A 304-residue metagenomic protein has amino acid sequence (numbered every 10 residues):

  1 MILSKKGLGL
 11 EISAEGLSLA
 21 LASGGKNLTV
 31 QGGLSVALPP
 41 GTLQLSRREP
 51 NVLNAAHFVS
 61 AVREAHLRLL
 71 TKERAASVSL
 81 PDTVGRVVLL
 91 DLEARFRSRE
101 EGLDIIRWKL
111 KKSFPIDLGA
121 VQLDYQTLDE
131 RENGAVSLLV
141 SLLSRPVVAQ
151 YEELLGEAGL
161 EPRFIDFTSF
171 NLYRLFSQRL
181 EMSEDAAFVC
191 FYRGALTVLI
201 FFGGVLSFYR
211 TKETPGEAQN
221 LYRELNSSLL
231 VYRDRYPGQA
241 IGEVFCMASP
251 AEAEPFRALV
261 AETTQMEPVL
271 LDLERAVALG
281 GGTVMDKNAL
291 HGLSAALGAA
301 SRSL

Functional and structural regions predicted by a protein language model:
M1-L304: Hydrophobic/aromatic-enriched cytosolic interaction surfaces used to assemble or bind macromolecules
